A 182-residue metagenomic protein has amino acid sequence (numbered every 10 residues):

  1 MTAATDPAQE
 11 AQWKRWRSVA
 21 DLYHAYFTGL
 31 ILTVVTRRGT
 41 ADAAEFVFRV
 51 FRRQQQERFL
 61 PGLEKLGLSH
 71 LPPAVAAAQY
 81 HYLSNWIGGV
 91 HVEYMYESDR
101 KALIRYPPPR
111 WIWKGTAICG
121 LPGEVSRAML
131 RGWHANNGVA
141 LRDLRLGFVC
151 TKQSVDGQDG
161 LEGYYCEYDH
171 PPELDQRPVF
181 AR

Functional and structural regions predicted by a protein language model:
M1-L103, R110-M129, N136-R182: N-terminal accessory segment detector
